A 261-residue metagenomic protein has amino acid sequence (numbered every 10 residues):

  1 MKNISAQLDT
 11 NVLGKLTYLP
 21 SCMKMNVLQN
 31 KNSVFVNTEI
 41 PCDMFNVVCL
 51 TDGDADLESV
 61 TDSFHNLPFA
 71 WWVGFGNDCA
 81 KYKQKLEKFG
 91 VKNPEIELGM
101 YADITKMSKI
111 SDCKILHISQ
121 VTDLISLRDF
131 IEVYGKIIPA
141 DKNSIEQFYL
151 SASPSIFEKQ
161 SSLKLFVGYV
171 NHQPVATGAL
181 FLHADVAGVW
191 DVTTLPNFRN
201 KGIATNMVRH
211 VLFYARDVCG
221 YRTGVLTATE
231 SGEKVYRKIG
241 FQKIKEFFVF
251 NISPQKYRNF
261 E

Functional and structural regions predicted by a protein language model:
M1-N66, D78-C79, K83: N-terminal charged segments
P20-M23, T38, Y101-S108, D217 (+2 more regions): Terminal substrate-recognition subdomain of acyl/acetyltransferases
S21-L28, N66-F69, P94-I96, S155-F166 (+1 more regions): A short helix-loop-beta-strand connector motif used in the catalytic cores of GNAT acetyltransferases and, in some
D52-S126, L226, F250-I252: Acyl-donor-binding surface of acyltransferase catalytic domains
A55-T61, D191-T194, N200-Y214: Conserved acetyl-CoA-binding loop-helix of GNAT-fold acetyltransferases
C79-N93, T205, E230-E246: Conserved active-site alpha-helix within GNAT-family acetyltransferase domains
D123-K136: A short, well-structured alpha-helix characteristic of acyl/acetyltransferase catalytic modules
D141-N197: A conserved beta-strand-loop-helix scaffold within acyl/acetyltransferase catalytic domains
